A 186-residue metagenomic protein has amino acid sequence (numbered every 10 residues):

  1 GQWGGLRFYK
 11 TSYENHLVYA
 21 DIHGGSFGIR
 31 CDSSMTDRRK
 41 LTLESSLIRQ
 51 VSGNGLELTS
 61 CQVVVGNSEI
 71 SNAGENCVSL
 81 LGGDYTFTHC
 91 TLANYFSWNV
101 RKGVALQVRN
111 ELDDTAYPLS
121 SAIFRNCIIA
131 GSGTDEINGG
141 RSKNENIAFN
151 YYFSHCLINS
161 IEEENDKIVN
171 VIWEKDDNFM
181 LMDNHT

Functional and structural regions predicted by a protein language model:
G1-T186: Beta-strand/loop edge motif enriched in small/polar residues
